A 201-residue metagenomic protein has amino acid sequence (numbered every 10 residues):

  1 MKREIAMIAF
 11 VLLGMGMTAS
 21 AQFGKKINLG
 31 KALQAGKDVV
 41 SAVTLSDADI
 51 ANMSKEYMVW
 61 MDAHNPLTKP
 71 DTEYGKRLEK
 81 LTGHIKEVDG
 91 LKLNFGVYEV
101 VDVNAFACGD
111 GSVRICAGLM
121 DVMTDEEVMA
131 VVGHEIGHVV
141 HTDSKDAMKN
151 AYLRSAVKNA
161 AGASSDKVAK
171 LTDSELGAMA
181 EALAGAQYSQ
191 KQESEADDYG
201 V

Functional and structural regions predicted by a protein language model:
M1-M7: Bacterial N-terminal signal peptides that target proteins for export
M15-A21: Sec/Tat signal peptide C-region and signal peptidase I cleavage site
Q22-V201: A Zn2+-metalloprotease active-site environment signal
